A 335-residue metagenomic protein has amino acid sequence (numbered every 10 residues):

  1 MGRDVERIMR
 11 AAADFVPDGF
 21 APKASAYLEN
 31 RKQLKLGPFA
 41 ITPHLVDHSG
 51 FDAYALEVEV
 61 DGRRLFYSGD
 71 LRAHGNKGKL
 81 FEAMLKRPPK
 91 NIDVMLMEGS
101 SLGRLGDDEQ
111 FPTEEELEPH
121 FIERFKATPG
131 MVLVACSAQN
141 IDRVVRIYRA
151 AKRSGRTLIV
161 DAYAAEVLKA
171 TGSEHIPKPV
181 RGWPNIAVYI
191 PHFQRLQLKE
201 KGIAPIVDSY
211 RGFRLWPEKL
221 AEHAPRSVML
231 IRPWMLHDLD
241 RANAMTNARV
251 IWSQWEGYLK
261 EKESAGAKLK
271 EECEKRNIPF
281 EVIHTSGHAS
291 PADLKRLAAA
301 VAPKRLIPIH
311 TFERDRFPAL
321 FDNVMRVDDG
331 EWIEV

Functional and structural regions predicted by a protein language model:
M1-D142, R146-R153, T157-D161, E174-R181: His/Asp/Glu-rich metal-coordinating catalytic cores of metallo-dependent phosphodiesterases/hydrolases acting on
M1-R7, L96, T157-E166, V188-R195 (+2 more regions): Short internal beta-strands
A12, Y54, L80-A83, R146-A150 (+4 more regions): A short acidic, amphipathic alpha-helical/loop segment
P22-Q33, V188-P191, R211, M325-V327: Short acidic-hydrophobic, aromatic-tinged amphipathic segments that line or gate anion-handling sites
R87-K90, R241-N247, A299-V301: Short, conserved loop/helix-junction motifs that constitute active-site signature segments in enzyme catalytic cores
D108-N247: Hard-cation-handling environments
M235-N277: Redox- and metal-dependent alpha/beta enzyme cores, enriched for Fe-S-associated oxidoreductases and cofactor-handling
G257-Y258, P279-V335: Internal alpha/beta domain cores that form substrate/cofactor-binding pockets in large enzymes and binding proteins
